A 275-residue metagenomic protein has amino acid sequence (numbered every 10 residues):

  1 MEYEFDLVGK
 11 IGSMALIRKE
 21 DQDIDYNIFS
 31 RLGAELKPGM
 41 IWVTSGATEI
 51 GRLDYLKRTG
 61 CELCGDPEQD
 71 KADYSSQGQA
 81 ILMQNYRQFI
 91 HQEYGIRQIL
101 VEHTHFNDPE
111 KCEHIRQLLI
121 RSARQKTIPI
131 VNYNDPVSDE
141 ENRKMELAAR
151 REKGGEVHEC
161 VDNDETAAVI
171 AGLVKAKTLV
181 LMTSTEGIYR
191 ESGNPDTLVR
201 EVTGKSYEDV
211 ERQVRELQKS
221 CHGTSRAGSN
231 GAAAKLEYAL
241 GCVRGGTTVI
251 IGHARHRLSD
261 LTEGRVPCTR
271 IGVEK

Functional and structural regions predicted by a protein language model:
M1-K275: C-terminal catalytic "cap/lid" subdomain
